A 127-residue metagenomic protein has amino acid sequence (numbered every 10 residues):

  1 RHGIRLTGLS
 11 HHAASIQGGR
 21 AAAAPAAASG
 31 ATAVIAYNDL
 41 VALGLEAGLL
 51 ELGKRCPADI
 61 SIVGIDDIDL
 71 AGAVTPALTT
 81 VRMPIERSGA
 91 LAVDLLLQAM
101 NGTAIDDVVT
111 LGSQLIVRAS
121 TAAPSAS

Functional and structural regions predicted by a protein language model:
R1-S127: Bacterial carbohydrate/catabolite-sensing allosteric modules
